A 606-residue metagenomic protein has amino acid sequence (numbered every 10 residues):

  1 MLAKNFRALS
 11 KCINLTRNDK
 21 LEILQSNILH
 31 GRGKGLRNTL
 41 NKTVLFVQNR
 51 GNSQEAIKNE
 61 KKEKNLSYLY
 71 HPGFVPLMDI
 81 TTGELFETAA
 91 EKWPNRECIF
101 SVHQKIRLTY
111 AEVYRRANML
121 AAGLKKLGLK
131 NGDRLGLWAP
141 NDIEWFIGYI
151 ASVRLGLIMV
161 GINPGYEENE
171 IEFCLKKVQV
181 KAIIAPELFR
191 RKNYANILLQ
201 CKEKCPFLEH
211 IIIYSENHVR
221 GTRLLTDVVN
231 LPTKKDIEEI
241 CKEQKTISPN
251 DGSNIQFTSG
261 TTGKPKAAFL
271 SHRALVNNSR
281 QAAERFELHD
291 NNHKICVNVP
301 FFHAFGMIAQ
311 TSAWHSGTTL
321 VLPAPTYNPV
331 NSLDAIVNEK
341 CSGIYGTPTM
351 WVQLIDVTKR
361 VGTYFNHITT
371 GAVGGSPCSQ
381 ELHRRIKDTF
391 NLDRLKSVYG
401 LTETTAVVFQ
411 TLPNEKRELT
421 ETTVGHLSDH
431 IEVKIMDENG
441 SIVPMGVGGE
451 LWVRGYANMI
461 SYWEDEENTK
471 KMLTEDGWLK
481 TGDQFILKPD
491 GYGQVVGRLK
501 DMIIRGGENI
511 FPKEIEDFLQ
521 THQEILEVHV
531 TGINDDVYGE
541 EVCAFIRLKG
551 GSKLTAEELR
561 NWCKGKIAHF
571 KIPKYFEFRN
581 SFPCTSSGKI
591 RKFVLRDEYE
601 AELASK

Functional and structural regions predicted by a protein language model:
M1-L24, I28-Q48, S53-A56, Y68 (+6 more regions): AMP-binding adenylation
L2-Q48, N52, R154-V229, G550-S552: Structural core segment of the AMP-binding/adenylate-forming
M78, C98-I150, E167-E172, L224-T233 (+2 more regions): Conserved AMP-binding/adenylate-forming core of the ANL superfamily
P94-E97, C205, I213-V219, R223-F257 (+2 more regions): Conserved pre-ATP/AMP-binding loop-to-beta segment of ANL
R107-A111, S253-R280: Conserved AMP-binding A3 loop
Y166-K176, I183-A185, I344, G455 (+7 more regions): AMP-binding/adenylate-forming catalytic core of the ANL superfamily
V229-N230, H315, C341-G346, I355-L419 (+1 more regions): Gly/Ser/Thr-rich phosphate-binding loop
V276-K294, F302-G343, V357-T358: Conserved AMP-binding/adenylation subdomain of ANL enzymes
